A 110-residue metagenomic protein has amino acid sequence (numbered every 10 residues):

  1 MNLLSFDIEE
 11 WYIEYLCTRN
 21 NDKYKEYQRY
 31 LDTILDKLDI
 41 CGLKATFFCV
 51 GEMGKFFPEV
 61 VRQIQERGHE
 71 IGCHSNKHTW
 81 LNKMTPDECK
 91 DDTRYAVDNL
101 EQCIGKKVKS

Functional and structural regions predicted by a protein language model:
M1-S110: Catalytic alpha-helical scaffold of carbohydrate-active enzymes acting on polysaccharides/glycoconjugates
